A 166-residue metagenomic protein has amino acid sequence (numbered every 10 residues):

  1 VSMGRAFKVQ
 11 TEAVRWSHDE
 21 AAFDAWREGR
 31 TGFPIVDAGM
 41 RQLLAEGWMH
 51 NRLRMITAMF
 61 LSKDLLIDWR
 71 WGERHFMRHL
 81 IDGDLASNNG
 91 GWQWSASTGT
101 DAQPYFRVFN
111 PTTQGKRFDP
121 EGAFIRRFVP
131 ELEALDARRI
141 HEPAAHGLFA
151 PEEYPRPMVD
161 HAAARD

Functional and structural regions predicted by a protein language model:
V1-D166: C-terminal catalytic domain of photolyase/cryptochrome flavoproteins, centering on the FAD-binding pocket
